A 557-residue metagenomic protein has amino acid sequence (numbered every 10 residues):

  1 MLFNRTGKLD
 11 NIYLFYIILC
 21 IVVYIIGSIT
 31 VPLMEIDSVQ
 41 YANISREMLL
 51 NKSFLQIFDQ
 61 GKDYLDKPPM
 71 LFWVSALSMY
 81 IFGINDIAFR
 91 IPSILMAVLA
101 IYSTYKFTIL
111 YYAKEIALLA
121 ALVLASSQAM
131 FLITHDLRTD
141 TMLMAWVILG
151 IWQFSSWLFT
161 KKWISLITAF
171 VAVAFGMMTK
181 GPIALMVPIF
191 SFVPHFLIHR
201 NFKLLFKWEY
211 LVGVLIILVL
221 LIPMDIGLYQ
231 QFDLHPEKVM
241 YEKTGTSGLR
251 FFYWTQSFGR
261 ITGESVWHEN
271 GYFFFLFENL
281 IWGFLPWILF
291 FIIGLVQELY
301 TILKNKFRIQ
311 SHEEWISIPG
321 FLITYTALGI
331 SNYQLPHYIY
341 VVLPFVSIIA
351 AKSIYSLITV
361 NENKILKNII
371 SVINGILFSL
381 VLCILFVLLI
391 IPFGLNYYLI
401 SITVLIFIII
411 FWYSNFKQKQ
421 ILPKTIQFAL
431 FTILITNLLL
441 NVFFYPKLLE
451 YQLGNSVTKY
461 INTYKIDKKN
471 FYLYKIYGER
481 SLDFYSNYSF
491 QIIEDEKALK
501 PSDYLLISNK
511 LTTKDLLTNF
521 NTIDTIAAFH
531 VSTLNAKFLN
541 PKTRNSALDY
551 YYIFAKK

Functional and structural regions predicted by a protein language model:
M1-L366, A528-Y550: Membrane-integral, polyisoprenol-dependent glycosyltransferases of the GT-C/oligosaccharyltransferase superfamily
L2-F3, L9, I167, I261 (+1 more regions): Membrane-embedded architecture of ER/inner-membrane glycosylation machinery
